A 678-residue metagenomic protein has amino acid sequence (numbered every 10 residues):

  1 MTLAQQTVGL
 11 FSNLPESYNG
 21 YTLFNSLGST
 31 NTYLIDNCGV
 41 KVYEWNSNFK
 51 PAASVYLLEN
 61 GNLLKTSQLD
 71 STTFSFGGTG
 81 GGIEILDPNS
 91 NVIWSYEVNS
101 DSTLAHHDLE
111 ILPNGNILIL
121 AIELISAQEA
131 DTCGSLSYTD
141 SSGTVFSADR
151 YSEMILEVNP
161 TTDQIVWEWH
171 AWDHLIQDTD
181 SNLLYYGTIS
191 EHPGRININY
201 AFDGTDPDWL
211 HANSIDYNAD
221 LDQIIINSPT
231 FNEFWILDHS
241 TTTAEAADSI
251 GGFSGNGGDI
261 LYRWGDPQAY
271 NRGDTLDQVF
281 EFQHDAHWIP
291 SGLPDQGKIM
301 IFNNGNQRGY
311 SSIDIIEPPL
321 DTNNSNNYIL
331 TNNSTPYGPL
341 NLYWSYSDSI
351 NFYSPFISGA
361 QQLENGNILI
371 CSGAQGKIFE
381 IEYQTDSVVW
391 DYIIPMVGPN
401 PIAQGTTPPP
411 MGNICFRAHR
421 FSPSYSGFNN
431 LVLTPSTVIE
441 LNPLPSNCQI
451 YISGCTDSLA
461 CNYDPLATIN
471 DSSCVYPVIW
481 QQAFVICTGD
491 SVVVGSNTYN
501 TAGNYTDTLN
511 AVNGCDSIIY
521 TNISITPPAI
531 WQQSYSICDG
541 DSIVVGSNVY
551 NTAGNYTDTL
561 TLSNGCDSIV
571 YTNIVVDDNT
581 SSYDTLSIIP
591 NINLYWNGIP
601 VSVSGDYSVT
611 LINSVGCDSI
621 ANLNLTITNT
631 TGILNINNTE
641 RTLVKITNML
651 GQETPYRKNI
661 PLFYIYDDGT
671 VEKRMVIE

Functional and structural regions predicted by a protein language model:
L3-I452: Histidine-/acidic-rich catalytic cores in large beta-rich domains
D36-N37, T630-E678: C-terminal outer-membrane/trafficking sorting elements
S71, S102, T132, S141 (+17 more regions): Coil residues (strongly favoring Ser/Thr
C448-D457, Y476-F484, P528-Q532, D578-I588 (+1 more regions): Residue-level detector of functionally pivotal "anchor" positions at catalytic/ligand-binding pockets or at interdomain
A460, A467, S496, C515 (+7 more regions): Terminal processing/anchoring signals of secreted or surface-associated proteins and related intramolecular
L466-Y476, G514-N522, G565-Y571, G616-N622: Short, disulfide-bonded extracellular cysteine-rich repeat modules
V475, N522-T526, N573-D577, N624-T630 (+1 more regions): Short beta-strand edge segments in extracellular beta-sheet folds
T488, N497-G514, D539, N548-G565 (+2 more regions): Solvent-exposed segments in extracellular or luminal domains encompassing
